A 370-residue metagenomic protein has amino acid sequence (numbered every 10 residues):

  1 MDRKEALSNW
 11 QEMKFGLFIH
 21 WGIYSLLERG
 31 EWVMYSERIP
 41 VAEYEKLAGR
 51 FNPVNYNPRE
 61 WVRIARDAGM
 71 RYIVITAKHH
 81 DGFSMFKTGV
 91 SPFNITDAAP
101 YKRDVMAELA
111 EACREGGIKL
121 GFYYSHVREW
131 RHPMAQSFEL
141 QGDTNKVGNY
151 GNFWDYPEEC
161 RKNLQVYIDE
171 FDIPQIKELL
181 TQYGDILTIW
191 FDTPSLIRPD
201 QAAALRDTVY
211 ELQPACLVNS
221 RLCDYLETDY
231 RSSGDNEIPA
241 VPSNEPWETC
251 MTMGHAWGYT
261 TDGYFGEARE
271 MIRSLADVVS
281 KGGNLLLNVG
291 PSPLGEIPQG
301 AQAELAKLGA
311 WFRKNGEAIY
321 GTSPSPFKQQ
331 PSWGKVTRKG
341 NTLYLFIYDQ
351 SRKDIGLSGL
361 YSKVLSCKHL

Functional and structural regions predicted by a protein language model:
M1-L370: Mature catalytic domains of secreted/periplasmic carbohydrate-active enzymes
